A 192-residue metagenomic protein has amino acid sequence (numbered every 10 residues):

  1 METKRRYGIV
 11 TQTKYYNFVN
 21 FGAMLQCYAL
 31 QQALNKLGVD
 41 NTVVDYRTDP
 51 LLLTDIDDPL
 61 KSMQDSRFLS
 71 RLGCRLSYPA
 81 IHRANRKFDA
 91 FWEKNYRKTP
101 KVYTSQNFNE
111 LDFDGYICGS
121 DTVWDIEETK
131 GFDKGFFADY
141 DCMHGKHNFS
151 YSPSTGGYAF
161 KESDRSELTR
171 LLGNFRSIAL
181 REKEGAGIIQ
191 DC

Functional and structural regions predicted by a protein language model:
M1: Non-catalytic, low-structured ubiquitin/UBL-interacting segments
K4: Phosphate-coordination loops involved in phosphoryl transfer and adenosine-cofactor binding
Y7-R170, Q190: Aromatic- and Gly/Pro-rich donor/ligand-binding loops that form nucleotide- or phosphate-bearing donor binding pockets
Y28, E182-K183: Alpha-helix N-cap/helix-start capping motif
F175-E182: A short beta-strand/loop micro-motif in the catalytic core of glycosyltransferases that engages the nucleotide-sugar
A186-C192: Helix-loop-beta element that forms the nucleotide-linked donor phosphate-binding surface in glycosyltransferases
